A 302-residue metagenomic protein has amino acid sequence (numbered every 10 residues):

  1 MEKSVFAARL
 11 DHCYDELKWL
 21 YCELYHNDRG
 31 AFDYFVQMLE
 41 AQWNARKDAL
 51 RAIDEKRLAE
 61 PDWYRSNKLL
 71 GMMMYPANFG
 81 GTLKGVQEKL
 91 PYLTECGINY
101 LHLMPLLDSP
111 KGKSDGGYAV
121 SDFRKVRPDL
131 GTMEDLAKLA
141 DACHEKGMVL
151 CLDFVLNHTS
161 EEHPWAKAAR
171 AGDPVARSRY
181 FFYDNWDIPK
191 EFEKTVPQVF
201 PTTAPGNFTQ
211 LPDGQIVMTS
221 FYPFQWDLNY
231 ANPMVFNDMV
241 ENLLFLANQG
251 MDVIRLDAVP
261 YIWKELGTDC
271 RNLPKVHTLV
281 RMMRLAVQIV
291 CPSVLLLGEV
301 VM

Functional and structural regions predicted by a protein language model:
M1-A231, F236-N237, N248, V259-M302: Acidic/aromatic-lined carbohydrate-recognition and catalytic surfaces of CAZymes acting on diverse glycans
D252: Receiver (REC) domain switch/active-site residues of two-component response regulators
